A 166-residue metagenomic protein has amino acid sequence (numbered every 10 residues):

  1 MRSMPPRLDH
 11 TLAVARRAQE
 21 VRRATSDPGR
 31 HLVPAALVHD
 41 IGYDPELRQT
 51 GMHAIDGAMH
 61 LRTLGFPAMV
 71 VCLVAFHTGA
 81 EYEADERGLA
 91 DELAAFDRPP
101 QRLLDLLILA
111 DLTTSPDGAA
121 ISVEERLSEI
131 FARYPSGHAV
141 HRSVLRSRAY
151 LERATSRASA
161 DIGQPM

Functional and structural regions predicted by a protein language model:
M1-G29, V38, F66, D85-M166: Divalent metal-dependent phosphate-bond-processing catalytic cores, especially two-metal-ion Mg2+/Mn2+ enzymes that act
G29-G57, L61, V71-E81, D111: His-Asp-centered metal-binding catalytic motifs of divalent-metal-dependent phosphohydrolases/nucleases
